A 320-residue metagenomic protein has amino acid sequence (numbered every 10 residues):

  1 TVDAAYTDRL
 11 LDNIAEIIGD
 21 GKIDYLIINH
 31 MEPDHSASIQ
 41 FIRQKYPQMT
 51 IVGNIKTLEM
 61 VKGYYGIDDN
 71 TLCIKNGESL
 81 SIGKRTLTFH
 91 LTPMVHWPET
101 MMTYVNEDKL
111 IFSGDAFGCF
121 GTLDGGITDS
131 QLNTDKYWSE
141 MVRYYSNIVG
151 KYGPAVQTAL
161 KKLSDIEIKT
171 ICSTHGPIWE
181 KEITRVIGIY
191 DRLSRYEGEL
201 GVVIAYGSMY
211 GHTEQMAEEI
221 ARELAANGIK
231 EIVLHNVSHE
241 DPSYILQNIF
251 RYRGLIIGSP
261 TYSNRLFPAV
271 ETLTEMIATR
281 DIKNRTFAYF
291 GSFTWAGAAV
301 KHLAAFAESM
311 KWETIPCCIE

Functional and structural regions predicted by a protein language model:
T1-L26: Pre-active-site segment of Zn-dependent metallo-hydrolases
T1-V2, D24-M31, I51-N54, I111-G114 (+1 more regions): Active-site neighborhood of phospho(di)ester-bond hydrolases with catalytic His/Asp-centered motifs
L10, K22-R43: Di-metal (Zn2+ and/or Mg2+/Mn2+) metal-binding site signature of metallo-dependent hydrolases with the MBL/beta-CASP
S38, D241-I245: Short acidic active-site motifs
V52-T100, T158: Metallo-beta-lactamase
I111-Q131: Short, solvent-exposed beta-strand-terminating loops
L123, I127, N133-C172, G176-I178 (+2 more regions): FMN-binding flavodoxin-like domain, especially the glycine-rich phosphate-binding loop
T170, H175-E199: Terminal amphipathic helices with adjacent charged low-complexity linkers/tails
